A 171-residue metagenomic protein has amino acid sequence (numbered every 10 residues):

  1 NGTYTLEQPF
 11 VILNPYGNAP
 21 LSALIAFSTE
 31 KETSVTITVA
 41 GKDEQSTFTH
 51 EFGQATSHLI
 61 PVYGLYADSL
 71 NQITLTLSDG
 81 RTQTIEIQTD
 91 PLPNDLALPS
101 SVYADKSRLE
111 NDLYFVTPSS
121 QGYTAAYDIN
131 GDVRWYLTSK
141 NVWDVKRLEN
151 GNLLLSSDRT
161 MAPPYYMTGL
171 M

Functional and structural regions predicted by a protein language model:
Y4-V39, L59, L70-M171: Histidine-/acidic-rich catalytic cores in large beta-rich domains
K42-E51, V133-W135: Surface-exposed loop/edge segments in extracytoplasmic proteins
G53-P61: Aromatic sugar-binding surface patches on proteins that engage polysaccharides or sugar-phosphate polymers
V62-Y66: Short, flexible loop/turn segments at beta-strand junctions in immunoglobulin-like and fibronectin type III
